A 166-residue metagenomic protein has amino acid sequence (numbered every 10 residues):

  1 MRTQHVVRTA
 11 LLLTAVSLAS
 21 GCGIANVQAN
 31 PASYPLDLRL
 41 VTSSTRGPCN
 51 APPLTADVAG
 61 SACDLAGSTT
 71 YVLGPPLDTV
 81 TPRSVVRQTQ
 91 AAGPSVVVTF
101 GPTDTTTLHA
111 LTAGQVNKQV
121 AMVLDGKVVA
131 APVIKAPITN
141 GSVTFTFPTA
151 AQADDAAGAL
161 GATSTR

Functional and structural regions predicted by a protein language model:
R2-T14, C22-R166: Structural signature of multi-pass, alpha-helical inner-membrane proteins
